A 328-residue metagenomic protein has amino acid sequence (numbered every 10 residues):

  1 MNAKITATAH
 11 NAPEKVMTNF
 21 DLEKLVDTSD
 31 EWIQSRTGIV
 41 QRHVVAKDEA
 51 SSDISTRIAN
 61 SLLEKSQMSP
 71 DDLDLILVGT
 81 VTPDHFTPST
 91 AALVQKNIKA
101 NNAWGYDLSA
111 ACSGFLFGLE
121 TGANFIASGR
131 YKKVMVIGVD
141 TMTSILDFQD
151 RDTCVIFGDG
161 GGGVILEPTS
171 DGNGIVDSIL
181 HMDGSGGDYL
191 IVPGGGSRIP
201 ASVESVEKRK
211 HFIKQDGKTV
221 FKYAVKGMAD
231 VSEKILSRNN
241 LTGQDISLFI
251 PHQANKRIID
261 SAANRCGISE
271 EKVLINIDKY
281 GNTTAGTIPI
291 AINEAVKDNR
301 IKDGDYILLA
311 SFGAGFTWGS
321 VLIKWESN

Functional and structural regions predicted by a protein language model:
M1-K47, D150-K222, K226, D230 (+1 more regions): Condensing-enzyme catalytic core mediating Claisen C-C bond formation in acyl metabolism
I5-A7, K47-S109, L116, R238-I259: Conserved beta-ketoacyl condensing-enzyme motif
H10-N11, G79-D84, A110-S113, G138-T143 (+3 more regions): Acidic, glycine-rich active-site loops and adjacent beta-strand->loop/helix elements that engage anionic groups
I33, D71-G79, Y106-S109, K132-V139 (+4 more regions): Beta-strand segments within the central parallel beta-sheet cores of soluble alpha/beta enzyme folds
Q34-R36, V40-D53, V81-V134, N264-I292: Conserved catalytic cysteine-centered active-site region of acyl-thioester-dependent Claisen-condensing enzymes
A127-G160: Flexible, glycine-rich active-site loops centered on histidine and acidic residues that chelate a metal or position
V206-I277: A contiguous, well-structured pocket-lining segment that forms one wall/lid of small-molecule binding clefts in soluble
I290-A310, F316-N328: Catalytic phosphate/nucleotide-handling subdomain of diverse soluble enzymes
